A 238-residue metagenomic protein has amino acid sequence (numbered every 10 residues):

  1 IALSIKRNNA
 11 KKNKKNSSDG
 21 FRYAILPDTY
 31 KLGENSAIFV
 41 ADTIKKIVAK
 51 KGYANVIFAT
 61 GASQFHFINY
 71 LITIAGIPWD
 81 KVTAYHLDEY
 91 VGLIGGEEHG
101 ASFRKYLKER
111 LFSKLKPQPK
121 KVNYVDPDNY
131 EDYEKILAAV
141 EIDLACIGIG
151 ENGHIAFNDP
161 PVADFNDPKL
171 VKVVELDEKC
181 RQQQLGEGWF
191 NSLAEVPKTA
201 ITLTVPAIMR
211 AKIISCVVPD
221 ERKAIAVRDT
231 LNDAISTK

Functional and structural regions predicted by a protein language model:
I1-V56: N-terminal glycine-/serine-/threonine-rich phosphate-binding loop
S4-R22, P78-C146: Ligand-binding beta-strand-loop-alpha-helix segment within the catalytic cores of soluble metabolic enzymes
F21, L203-P206, R210-K238: ATP/nucleoside-binding phosphotransfer catalytic cores, i.e., glycine-rich phosphate-binding loops
K45-A75: Glycine-rich N-terminal segment of FAD-binding domains in flavoprotein oxidoreductases, spanning the beta-loop-helix
F58-S63, I147-E151, P219: Glycine-rich beta-strand-to-loop/alpha-helix junction loops that act as flexible
Y70-W79, P160-K169, D233: A glycine- and small-aliphatic-rich helix-loop capping segment at beta-alpha/alpha-beta transitions that lines
V140-F165: Glycine-rich phosphate-binding loop
A156-L203: Class I SAM-dependent methyltransferase SAM-binding "motif I" and its flanking Rossmann-like core
